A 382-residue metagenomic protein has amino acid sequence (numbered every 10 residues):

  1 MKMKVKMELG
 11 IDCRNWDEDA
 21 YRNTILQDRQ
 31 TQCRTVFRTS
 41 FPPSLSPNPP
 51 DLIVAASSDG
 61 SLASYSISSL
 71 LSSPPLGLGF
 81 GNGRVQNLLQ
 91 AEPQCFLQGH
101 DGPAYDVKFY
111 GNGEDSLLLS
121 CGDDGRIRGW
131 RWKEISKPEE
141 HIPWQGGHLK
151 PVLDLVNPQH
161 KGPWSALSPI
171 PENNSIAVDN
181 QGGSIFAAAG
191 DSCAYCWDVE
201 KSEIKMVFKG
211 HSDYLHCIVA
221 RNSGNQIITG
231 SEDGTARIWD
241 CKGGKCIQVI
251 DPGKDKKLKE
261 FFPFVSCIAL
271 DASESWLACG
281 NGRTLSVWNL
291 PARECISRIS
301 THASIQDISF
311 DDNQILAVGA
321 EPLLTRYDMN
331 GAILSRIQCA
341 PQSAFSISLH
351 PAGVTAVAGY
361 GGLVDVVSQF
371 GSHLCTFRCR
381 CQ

Functional and structural regions predicted by a protein language model:
K2-F37, P49, E114, I135-E140 (+7 more regions): Terminal intrinsically disordered, low-complexity extensions flanking WD-repeat/beta-propeller proteins
E8-D19, P49-Q90: Beta-propeller domains
I25-T31, P74-G79, V85-N87, P93-G99 (+7 more regions): Short C-terminal beta-strands that terminate individual repeats in beta-propeller domains, predominantly WD40 blades
C33-S44, G102-Y110, N157-D179, D213-A220 (+3 more regions): Canonical WD40 repeat/beta-propeller blade segments in eukaryotic WD-repeat proteins
P47-V54, E114-L119, G129, N174 (+10 more regions): Structural hallmark of WD40 beta-propellers
A56-D59, C121-D124, R131-W132, Q181 (+6 more regions): Conserved strand-to-loop turn within each blade of WD40 beta-propeller repeats
L62-S66, I127-W132, A194-D198, A236-C241 (+4 more regions): WD40-repeat beta-propellers
S69-L71, Q90-A91, E134-S136, K201-E203 (+4 more regions): Short coil turn/linker residues within repeat-based beta-strand modules
